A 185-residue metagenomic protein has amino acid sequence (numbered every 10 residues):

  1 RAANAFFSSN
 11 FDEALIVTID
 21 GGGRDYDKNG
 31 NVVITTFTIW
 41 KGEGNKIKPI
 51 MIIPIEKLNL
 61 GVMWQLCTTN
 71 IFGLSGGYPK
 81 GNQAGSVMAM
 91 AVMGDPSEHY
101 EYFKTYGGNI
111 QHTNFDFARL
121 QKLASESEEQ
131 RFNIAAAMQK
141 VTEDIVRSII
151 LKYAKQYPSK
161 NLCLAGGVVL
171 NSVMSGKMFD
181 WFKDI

Functional and structural regions predicted by a protein language model:
R1-I185: Short acidic/glycine-rich loops and adjacent helix/strand connectors that line catalytic pockets where negatively
